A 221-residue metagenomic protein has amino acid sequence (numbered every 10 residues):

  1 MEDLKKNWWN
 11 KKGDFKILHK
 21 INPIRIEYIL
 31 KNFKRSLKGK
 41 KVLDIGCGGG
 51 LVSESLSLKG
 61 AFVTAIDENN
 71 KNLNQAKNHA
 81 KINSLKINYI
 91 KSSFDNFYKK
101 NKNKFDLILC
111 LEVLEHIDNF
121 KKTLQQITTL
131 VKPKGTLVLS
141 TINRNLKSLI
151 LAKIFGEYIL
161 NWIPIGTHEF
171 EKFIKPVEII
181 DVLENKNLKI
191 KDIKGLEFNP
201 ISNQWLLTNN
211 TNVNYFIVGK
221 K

Functional and structural regions predicted by a protein language model:
M1-S36: Conserved class I S-adenosyl-L-methionine
I26-S36, K40-L149, P176-I179, I217-G219: Conserved SAM-binding loop
N88-I90, K191-K194: General small-molecule cofactor/ligand-binding pocket signal
T141, N161-E178: Acceptor-substrate binding/catalytic loop of class I
R144, F198-P200: Residue-level marker for beta-strand->alpha-helix junctions and adjacent short loops that shape enzyme
L149-Y158: Short, flexible, mixed-charge acidic loops at enzyme active sites
E171-K186, I193: Short alpha-helix
Q204-K221: Core SAM-dependent methyltransferase catalytic element
